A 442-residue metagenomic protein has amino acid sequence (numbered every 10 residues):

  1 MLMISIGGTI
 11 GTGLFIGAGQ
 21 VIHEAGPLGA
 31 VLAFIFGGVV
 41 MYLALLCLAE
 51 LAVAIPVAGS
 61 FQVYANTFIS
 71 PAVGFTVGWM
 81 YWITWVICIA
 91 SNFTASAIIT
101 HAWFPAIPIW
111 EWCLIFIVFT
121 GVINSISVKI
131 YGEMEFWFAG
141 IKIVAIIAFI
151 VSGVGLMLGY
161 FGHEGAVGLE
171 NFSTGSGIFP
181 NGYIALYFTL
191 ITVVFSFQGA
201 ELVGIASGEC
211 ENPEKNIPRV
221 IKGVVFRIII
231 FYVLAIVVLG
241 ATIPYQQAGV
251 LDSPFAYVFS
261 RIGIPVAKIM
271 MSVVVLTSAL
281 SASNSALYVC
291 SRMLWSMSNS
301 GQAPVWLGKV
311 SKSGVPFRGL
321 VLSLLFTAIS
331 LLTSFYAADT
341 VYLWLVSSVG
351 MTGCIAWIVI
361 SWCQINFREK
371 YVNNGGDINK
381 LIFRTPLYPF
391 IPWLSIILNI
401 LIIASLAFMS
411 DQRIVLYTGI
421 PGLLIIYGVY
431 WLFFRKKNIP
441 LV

Functional and structural regions predicted by a protein language model:
M1-G19, H23-L28, M41-L46, A58 (+4 more regions): Membrane-interface "cap" regions at the ends of multi-pass membrane proteins
M1-I16, F195, F326-S330, I397-N399: The first (N-terminal) embedded transmembrane alpha-helix
Q20-H23, L32-A33, Y42-S125, I130 (+3 more regions): Hydrophobic transmembrane alpha-helices that form the core helical bundles of multi-pass secondary transporters
I22-G26, A95-W110, K129-A139, S253-A256 (+3 more regions): Transmembrane helix-loop boundary segments of multi-pass membrane transporters
V31, F104-P108, G140-V273: Helix-loop-helix junctions that connect adjacent transmembrane segments in multi-pass membrane transporters
V63-Y64, S70, A102, S173-S176 (+3 more regions): TM-loop-TM module centered on a large, flexible mid-protein loop between adjacent transmembrane helices in multi-pass
A97, W110-V167, Q198, I221-V225 (+3 more regions): Membrane-interface loop-to-helix entry segments
W137-F138, W306-F317, W357-I414, K437-V442: C-terminal membrane-solvent junction of multi-pass transporters and transport-like membrane proteins
